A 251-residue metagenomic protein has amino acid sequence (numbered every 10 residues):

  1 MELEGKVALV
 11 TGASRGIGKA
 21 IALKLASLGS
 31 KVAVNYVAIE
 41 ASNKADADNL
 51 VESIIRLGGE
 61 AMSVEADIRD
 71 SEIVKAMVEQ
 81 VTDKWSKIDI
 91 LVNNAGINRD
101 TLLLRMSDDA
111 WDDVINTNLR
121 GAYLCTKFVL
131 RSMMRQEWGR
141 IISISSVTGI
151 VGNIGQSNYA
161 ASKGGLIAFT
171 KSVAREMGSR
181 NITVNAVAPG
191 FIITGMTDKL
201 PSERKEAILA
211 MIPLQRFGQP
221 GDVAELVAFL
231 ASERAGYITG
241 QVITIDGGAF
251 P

Functional and structural regions predicted by a protein language model:
V7, S14-R15: Conserved glycine-rich cofactor-binding loop
L102-L103, A110-I115, T197, I208: Substrate-binding pocket helix/loop in short-chain dehydrogenase/reductase
T126, S162, T170: Active-site helix of classical SDR
R131, R175-S179, G236: Alpha-helical segment proximal to the catalytic Tyr-Lys
S146: Residue(s) in the substrate-gating loop at a strand-loop-helix junction that position the organic substrate next
V151, A210-M211, A228, T239-P251: Short C-terminal tail/terminal secondary-structure segment of NAD(P)H-dependent dehydrogenase/reductase domains
G178, T183, Q219, I238-G240: Short, small/polar-rich loop/turn modules that mediate ligand/substrate recognition or access, typified
